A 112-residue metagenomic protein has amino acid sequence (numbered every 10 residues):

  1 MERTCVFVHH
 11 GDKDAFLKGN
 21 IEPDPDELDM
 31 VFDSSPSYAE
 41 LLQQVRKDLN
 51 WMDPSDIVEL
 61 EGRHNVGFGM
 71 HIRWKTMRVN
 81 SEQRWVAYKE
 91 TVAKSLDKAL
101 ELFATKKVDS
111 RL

Functional and structural regions predicted by a protein language model:
M1-L112: Phospho-regulated scaffold assembly regions enriched in serine/threonine/proline and acidic residues, encompassing
